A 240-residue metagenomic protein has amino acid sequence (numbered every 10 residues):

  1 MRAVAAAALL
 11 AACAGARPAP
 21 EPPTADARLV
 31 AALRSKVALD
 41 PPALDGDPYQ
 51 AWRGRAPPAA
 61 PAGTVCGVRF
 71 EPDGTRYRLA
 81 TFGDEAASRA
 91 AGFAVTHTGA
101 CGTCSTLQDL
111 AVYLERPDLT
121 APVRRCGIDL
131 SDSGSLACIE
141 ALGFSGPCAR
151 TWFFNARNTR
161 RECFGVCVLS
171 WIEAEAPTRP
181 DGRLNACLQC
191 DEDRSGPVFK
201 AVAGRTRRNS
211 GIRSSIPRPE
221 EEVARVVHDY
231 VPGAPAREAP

Functional and structural regions predicted by a protein language model:
M1-A7: Sec-dependent signal peptide recognition, specifically the positively charged N-region followed immediately by
A16-P18: Boundary at the C-terminal end of the N-terminal hydrophobic targeting segment
P20-P240: General marker for long, soluble alpha-helical cores
